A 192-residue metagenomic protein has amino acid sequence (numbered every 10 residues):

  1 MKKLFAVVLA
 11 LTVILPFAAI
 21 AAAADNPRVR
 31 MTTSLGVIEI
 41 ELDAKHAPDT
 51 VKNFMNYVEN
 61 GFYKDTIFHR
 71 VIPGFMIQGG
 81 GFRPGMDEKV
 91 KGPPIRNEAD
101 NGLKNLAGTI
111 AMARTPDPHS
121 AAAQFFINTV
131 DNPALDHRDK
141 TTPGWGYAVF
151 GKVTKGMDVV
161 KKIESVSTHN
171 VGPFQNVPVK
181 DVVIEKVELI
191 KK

Functional and structural regions predicted by a protein language model:
F5-K192: Cyclophilin-like peptidyl-prolyl cis-trans isomerases
